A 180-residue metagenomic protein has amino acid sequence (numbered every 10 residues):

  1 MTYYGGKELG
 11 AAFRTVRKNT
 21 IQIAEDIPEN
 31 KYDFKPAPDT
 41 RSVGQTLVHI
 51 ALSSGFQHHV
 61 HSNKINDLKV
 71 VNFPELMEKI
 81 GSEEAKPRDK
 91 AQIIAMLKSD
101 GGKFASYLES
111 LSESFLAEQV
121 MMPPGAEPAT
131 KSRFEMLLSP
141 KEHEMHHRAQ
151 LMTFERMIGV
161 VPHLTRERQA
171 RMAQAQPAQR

Functional and structural regions predicted by a protein language model:
M1-A11: Extreme N-terminal tail/first-helix region
T2, E78, K98-S99, R156: Generic detector of intrinsically disordered, low-complexity, polar/charged segments
G10-R14, I21, D33-K79, Q119-R180: Short, contiguous alpha-helical
T15, I27, P38, L111: Residue-level signal for short amphipathic helical patches enriched in basic/charged and nearby hydrophobic residues
P28, Q57-I65, L108, S112-F115: Membrane-helix exit/interface motif
K79-M121, T130-H146: Acidic/histidine-rich alpha-helical segments that form the ligand environment of transition-metal centers
